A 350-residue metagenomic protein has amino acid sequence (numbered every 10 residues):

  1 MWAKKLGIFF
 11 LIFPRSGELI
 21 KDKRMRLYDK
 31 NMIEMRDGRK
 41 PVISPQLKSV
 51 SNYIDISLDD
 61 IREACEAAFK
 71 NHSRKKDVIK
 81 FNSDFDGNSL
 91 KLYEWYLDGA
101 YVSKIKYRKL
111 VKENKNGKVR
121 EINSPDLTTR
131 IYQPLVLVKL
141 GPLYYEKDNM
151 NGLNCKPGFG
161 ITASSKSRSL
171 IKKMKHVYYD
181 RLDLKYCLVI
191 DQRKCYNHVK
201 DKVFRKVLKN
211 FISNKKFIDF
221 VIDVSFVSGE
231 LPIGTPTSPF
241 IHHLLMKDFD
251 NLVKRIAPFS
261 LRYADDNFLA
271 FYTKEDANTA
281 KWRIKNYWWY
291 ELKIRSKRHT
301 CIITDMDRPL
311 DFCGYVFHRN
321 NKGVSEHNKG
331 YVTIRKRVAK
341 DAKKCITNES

Functional and structural regions predicted by a protein language model:
M1-W95: Non-catalytic, polymerase-adjacent accessory regions of viral genome-replication enzymes
E18, K48, L137-I190, K194-N197: Active-site-proximal segment of RNA-dependent polymerases
L19-E34, L97, P125, R130-P134 (+4 more regions): Right-hand nucleic-acid polymerase module
N71-I79, K104-Q133, N151-S165, D223-H243: Short, conserved non-catalytic motifs in the polymerase core
S89-R108, V207-S213: An acidic intrinsically disordered interaction segment
K156-S169, F268-F271, C301-D307: Beta-rich nucleic-acid/ligand-interaction surfaces
K173-A264, F268-W289, R295, I303-D305 (+2 more regions): Conserved polymerase palm-domain catalytic core
